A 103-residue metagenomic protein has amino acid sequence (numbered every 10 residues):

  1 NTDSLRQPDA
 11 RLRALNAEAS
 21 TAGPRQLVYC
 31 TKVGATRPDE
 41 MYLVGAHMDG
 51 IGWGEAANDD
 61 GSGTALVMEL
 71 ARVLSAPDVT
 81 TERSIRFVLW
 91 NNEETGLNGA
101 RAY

Functional and structural regions predicted by a protein language model:
N1-A56, E69-R72, A76: Soluble metallo-hydrolase cores and metallopeptidase-like ectodomains found primarily in the secretory/periplasmic
P24, G50-Y103: Acidic/histidine-rich catalytic neighborhood of metal-dependent amide-processing enzymes
